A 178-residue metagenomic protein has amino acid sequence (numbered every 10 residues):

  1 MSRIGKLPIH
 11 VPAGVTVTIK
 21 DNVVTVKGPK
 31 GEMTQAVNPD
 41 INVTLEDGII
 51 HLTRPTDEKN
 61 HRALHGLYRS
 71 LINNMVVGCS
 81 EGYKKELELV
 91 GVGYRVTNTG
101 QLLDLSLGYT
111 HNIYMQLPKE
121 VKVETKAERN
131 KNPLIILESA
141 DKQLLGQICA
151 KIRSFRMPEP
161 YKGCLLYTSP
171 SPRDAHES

Functional and structural regions predicted by a protein language model:
S2-H65, R69-V77, E81-E138, K142-S154 (+2 more regions): N-terminal intrinsically disordered, cationic/polar leader segments that include organellar targeting peptides
Y167-S178: Single conserved hydrophobic/aromatic residue that forms the stacking wall/gate of nucleotide- or nucleobase-binding
